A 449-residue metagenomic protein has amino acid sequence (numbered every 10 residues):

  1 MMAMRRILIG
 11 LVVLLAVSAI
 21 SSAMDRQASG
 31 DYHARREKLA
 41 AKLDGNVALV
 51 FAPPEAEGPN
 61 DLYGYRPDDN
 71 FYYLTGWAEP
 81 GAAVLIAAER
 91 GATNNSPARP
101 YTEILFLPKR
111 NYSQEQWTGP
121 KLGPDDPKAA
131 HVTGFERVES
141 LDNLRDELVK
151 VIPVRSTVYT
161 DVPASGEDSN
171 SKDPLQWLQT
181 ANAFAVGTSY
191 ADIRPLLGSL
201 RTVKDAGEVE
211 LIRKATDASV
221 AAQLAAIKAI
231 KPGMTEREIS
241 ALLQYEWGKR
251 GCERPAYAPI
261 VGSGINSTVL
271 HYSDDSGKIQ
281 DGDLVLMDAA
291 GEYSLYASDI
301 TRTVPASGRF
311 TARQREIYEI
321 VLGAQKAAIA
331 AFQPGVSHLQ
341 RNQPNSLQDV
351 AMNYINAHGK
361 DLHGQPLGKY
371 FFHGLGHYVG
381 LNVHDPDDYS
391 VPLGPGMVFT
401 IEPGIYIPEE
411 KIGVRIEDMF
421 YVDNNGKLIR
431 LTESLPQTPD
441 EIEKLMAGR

Functional and structural regions predicted by a protein language model:
M4, G10, S21-R449: Active-site neighborhoods and metal-handling regions in enzymes and metal-associated proteins
